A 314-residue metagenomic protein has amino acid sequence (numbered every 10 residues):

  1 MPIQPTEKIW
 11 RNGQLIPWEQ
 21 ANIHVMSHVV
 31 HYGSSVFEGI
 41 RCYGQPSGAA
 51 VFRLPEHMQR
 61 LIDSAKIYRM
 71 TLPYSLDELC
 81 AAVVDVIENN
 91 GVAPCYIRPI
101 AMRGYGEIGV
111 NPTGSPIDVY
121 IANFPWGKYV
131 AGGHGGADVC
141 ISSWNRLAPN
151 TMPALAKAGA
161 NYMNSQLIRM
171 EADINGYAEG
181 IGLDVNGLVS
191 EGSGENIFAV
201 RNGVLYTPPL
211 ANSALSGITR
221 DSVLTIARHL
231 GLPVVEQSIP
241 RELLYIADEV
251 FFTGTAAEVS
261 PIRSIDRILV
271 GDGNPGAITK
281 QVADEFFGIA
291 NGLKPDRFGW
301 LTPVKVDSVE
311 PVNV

Functional and structural regions predicted by a protein language model:
M1-D85, E107-V314: Helix-start/capping segments and mature chain N-termini
E88-C95, L232: Short secondary-structure junctions
P94-Y96, Y177-A178: Short secondary-structure junction motifs
G104: Active-site loop/lid in soluble adenylation, ligation, and acyl-transfer enzymes
